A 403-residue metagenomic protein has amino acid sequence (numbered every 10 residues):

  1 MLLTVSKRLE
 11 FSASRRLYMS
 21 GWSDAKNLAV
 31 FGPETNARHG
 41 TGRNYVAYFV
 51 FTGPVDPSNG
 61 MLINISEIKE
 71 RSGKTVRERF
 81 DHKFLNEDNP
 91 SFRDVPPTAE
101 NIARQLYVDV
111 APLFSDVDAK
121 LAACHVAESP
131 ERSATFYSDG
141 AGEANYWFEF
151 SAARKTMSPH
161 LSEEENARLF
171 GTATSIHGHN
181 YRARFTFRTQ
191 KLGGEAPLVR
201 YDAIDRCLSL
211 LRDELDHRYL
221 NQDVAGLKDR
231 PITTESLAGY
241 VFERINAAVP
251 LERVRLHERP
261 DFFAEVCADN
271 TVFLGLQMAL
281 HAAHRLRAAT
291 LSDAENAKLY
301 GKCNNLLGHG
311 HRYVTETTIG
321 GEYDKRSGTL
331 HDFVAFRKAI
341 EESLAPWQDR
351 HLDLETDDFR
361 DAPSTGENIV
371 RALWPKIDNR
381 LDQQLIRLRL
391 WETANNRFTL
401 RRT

Functional and structural regions predicted by a protein language model:
M1-T403: Charge-rich, low-complexity N-terminal segments
